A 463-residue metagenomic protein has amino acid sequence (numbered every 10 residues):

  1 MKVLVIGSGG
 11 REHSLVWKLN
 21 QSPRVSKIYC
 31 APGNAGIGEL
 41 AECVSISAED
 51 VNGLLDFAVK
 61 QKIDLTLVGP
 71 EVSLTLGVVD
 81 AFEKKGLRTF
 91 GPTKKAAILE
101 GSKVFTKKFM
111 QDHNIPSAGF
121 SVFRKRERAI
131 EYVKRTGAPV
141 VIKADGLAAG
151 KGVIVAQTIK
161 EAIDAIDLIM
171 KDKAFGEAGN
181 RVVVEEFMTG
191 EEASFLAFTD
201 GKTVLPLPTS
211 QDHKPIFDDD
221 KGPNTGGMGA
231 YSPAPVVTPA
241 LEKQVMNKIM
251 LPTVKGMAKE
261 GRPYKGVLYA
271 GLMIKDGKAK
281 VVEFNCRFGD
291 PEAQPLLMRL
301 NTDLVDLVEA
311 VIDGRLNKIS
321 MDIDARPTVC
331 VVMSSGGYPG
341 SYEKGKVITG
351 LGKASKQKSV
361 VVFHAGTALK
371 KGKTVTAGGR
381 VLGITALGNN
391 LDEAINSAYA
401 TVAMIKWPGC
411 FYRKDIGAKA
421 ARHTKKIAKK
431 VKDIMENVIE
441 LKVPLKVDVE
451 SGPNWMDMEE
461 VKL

Functional and structural regions predicted by a protein language model:
M1-K94: ATP-binding N-terminal substructure of ATP-dependent carboxylate-amine bond-forming enzymes
F90-G152: A conserved helix-loop-beta module that forms one wall/lid of the active-site cleft in ATP-utilizing catalytic domains
G152, A156-Q294: Internal nucleotide-binding/catalytic subdomain
G176-R181, G256-Y269, R315-R326, K406-G417 (+1 more regions): Flexible, glycine/charged-enriched surface loops at secondary-structure junctions
M246-L268, N285-S359, K370: Active-site "cap" helix and flanking loop/linker of ATP-utilizing ligase/carboxylase catalytic domains
K370-K371, T376-A420: Generic C-terminus detector
A421-L463: Conserved catalytic core of nucleotide polymerization and phosphodiester-bond processing enzymes
